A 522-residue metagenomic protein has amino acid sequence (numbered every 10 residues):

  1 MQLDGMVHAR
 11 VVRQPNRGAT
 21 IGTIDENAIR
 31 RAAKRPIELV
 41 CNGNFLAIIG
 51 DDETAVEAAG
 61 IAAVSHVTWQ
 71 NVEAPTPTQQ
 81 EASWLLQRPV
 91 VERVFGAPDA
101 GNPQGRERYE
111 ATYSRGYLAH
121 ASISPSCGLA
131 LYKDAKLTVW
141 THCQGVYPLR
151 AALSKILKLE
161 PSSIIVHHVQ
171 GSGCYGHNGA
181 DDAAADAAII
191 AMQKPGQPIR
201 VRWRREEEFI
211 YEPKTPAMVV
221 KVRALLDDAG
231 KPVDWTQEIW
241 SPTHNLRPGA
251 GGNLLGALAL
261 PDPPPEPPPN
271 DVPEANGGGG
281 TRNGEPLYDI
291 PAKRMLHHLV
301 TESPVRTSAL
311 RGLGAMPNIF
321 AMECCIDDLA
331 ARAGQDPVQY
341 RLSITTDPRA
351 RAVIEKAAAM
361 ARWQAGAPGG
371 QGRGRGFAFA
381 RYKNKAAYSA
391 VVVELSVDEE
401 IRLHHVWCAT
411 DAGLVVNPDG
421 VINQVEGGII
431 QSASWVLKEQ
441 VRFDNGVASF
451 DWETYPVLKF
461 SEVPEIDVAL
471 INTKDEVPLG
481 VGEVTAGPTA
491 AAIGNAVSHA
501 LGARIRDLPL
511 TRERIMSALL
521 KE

Functional and structural regions predicted by a protein language model:
M1-E522: Cofactor-binding beta-sheet edge motifs in enzyme active sites
